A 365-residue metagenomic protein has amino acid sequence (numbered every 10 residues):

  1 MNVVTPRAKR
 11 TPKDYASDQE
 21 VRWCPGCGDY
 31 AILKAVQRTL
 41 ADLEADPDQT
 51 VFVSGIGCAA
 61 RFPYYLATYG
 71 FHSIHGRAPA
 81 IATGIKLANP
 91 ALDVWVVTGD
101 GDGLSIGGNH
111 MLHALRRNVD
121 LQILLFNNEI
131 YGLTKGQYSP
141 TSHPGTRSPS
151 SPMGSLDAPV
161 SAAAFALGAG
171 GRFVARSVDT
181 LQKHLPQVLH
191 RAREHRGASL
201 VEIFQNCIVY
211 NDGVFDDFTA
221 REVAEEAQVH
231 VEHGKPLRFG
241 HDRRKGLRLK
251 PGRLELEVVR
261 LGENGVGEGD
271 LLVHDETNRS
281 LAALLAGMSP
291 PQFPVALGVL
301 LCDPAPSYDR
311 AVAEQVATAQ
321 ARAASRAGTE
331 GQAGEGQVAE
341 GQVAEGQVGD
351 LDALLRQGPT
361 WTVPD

Functional and structural regions predicted by a protein language model:
M1-K9, D18, V209-D365: Flexible, low-complexity linker and terminal segments
K9, K13-I74: Active-site diphosphate/adenylate-binding microenvironment
Q19, D46-T50, A88-V94, R116-Q122 (+4 more regions): Short coil/turn connectors at secondary-structure junctions
E20-W23, G28-A35, D48, G107-H110 (+4 more regions): General structural feature for long, well-ordered alpha-helical segments within catalytic domains of soluble enzymes
C24-G28, G70-S73, G154, A158 (+2 more regions): Catalytic cores of large soluble enzymes that bind and process phosphate-bearing ligands
V53-G55, S177, E202-F204, L300-C302: Generic beta-strand/beta-sheet core signal
I56-G132, P186: Thiamine diphosphate
I106-G107, H113-L121, F126, I130-G267 (+1 more regions): Glycine-rich ThDP/TPP pyrophosphate-binding loop and its adjacent helix/strand module within ThDP-dependent enzymes
